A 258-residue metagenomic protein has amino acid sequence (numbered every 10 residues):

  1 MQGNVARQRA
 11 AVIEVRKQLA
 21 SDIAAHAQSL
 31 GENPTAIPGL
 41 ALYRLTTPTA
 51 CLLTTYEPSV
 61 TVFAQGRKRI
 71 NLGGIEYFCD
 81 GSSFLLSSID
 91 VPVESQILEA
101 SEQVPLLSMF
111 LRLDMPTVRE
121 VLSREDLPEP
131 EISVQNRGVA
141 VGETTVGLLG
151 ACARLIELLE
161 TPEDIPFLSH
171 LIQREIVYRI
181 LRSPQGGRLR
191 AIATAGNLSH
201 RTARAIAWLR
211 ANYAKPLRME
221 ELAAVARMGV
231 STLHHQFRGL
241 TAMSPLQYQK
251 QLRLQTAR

Functional and structural regions predicted by a protein language model:
Q2-Q18, V118-E175, R179-I180, G187 (+1 more regions): Amphipathic alpha-helical segments enriched in hydrophobic/aromatic residues interleaved with Lys/Arg
R9-T47: N-terminal, Lys/Arg-enriched amphipathic/low-complexity engagement segments that precede the first folded domain
E32-E129: N-terminal regulatory/effector-sensing and dimerization cores that precede helix-turn-helix DNA-binding domains
T35, R188-I192, R218: Short, hydrophobic secondary-structure boundary micro-motifs
C51, Q135-E143, A193, E221: A ubiquitous short alpha-helical element
V60, I176, L209, L233: Conserved hydrophobic/aromatic pocket- or pore-lining residues that grip, position, or stack substrates in active sites
A207-M228, R238-R258: Terminal helix-turn-helix DNA-binding modules in bacterial transcription factors
